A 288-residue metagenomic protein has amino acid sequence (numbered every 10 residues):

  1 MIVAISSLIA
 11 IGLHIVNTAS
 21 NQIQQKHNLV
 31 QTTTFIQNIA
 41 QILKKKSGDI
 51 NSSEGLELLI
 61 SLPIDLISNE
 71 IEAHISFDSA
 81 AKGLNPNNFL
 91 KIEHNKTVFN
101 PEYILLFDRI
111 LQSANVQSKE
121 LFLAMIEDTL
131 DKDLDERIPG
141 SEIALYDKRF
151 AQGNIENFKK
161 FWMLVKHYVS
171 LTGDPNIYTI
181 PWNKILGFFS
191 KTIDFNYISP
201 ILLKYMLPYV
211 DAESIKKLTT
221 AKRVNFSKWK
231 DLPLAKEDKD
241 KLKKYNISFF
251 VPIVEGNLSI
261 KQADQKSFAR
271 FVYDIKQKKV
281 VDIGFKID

Functional and structural regions predicted by a protein language model:
I2-D288: Compositionally biased linear targeting/interaction segments
